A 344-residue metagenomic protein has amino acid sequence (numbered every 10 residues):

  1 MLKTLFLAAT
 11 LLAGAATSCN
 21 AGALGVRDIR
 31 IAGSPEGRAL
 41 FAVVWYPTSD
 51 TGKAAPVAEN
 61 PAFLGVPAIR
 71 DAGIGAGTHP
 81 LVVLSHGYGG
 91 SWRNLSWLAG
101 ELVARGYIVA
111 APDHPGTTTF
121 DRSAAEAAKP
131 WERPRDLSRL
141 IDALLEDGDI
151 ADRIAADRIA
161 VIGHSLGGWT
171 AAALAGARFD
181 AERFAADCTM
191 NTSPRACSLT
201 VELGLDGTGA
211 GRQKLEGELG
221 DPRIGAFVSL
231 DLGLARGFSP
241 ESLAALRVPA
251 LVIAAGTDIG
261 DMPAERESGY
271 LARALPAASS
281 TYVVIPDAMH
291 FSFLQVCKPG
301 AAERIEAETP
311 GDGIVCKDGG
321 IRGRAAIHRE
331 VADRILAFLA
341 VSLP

Functional and structural regions predicted by a protein language model:
C19-L84, A264, A301-A302: Domain-level recognition of soluble alpha/beta enzyme cores, biased toward histidine phosphatases/phosphomutases
D71-H79, G90-D113: Short amphipathic alpha-helix adjacent to the substrate-entry channel of hydrolases
P80-G87, D113, D231, A254-A255: The conserved beta1-alpha1 loop
G89-E101, T118-D142: Catalytic nucleophile-loop/oxyanion-hole region of alpha/beta-hydrolase and closely related hydrolase-like folds
E126-D152, A156, W169, A173 (+5 more regions): Alpha/beta-hydrolase active-site loop
V161-G163: Short beta-strand immediately N-terminal to the catalytic nucleophile in serine-hydrolase-like folds
L246, V252-A254: Short beta-strand/loop motif that positions the catalytic acidic residue of the alpha/beta-hydrolase fold
G260-P344: C-terminal catalytic-base region of ester-bond hydrolases, centering on the histidine of the charge-relay
